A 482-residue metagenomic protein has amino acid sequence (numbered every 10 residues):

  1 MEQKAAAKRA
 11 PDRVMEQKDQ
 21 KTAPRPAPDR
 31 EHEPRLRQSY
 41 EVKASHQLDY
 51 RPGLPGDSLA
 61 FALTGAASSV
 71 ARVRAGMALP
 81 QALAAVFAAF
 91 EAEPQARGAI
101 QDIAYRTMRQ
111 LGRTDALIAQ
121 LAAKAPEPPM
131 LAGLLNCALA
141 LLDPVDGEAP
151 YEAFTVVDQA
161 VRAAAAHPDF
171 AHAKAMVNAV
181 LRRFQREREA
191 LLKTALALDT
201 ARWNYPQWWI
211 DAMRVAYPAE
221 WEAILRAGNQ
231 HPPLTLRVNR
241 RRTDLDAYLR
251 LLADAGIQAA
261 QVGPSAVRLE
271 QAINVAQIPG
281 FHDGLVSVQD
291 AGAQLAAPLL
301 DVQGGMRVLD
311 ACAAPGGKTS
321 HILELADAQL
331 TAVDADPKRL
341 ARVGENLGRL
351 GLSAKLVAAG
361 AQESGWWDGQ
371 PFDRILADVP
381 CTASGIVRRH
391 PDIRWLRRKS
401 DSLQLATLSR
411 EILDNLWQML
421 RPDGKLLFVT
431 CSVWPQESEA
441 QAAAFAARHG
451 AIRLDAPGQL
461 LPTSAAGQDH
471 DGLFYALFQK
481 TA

Functional and structural regions predicted by a protein language model:
M1-A482: S-adenosylmethionine
